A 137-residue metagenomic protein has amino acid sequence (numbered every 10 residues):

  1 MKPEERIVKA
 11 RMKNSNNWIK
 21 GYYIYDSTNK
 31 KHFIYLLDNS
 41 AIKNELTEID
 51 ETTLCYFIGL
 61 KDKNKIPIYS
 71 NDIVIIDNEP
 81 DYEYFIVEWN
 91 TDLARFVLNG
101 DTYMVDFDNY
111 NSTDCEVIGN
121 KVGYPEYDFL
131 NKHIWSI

Functional and structural regions predicted by a protein language model:
M1-I137: Secondary-structure transition motif
